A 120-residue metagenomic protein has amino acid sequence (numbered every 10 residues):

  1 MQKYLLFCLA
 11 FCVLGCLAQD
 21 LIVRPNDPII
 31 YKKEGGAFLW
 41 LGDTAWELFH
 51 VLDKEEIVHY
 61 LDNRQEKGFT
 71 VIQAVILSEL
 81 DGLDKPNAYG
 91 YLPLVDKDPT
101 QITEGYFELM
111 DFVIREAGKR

Functional and structural regions predicted by a protein language model:
Y4-L14: Sec-dependent N-terminal signal peptides
C16-A18: Boundary at the C-terminal end of the N-terminal hydrophobic targeting segment
D20-R120: Active-site-adjacent substrate/metal-binding segments within catalytic domains of carbohydrate-active enzymes
